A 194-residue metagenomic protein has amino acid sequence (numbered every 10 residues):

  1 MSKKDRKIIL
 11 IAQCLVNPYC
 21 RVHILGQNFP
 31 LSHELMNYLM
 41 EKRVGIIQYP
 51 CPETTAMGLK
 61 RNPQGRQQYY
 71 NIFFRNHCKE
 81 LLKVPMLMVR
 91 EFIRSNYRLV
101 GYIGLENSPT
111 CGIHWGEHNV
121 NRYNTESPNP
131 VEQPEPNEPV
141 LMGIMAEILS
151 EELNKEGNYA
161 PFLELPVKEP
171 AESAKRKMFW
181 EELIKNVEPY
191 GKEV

Functional and structural regions predicted by a protein language model:
M1-K4, L31-G45, V84-V100: Short amphipathic alpha-helices and their capping/turn segments at secondary-structure boundaries
S2-K7, P18-P30, H114, H118-N121 (+1 more regions): Residues lining hydrophobic/aromatic ligand-binding pockets adjacent to catalytic sites
L10, I46-P50, R98-L105, P161-P166: A structural signal for short, well-ordered beta-strand segments and their strand-loop junctions that often border
C14: Extended cationic-aromatic binding surfaces that line active-site or macromolecule-binding grooves and engage
P18-Y19, A56-G58, S108-H114, A171-A174: Short catalytic/ligand-binding loop motif for oxyanion handling, primarily in non-cytosolic enzymes, centered on
Q27-Y69: Short, surface-exposed acidic-centric catalytic microdomains
L59-Q67, N71-R94, S127-V194: Divalent-metal-activated hydrolytic enzyme cores
R98-R122, P134, I148-L149: Internal, conserved structured core segments that host functional sites
